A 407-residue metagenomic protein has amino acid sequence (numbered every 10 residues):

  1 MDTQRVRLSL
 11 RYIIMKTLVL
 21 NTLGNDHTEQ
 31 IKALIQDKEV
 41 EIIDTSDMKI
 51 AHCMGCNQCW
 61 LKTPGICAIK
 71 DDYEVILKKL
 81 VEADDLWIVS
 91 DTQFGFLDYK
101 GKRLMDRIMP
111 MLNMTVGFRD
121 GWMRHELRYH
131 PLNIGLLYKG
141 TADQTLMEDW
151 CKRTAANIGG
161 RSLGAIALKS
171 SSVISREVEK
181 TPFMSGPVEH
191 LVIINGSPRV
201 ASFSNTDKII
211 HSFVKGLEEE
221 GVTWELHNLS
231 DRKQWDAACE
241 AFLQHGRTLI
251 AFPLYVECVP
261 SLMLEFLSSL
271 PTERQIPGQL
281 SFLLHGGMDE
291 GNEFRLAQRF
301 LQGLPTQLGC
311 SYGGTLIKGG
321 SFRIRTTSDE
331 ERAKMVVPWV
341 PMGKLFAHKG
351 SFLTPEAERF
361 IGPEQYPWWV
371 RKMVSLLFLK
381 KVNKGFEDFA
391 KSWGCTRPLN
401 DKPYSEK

Functional and structural regions predicted by a protein language model:
R7-N113, A155-I276, Q307, F352-K407: N-terminal beta1-alpha1-beta2 submodule of the flavodoxin-like/Rossmannoid cofactor-binding fold
A68, D72, D143-L146, N205 (+3 more regions): Soluble or luminal CAZymes and related metallo-dependent hydrolases
G101, M105, E148, I210 (+4 more regions): Amphipathic alpha-helical segments in well-structured domains
G101-I108, C151, P338-F346: Short amphipathic C-terminal alpha-helix that caps PH/PH-like domains
M114-G159, Q279-A333: Short, glycine-/small-residue-rich phosphate/pyrophosphate-handling segment
E148, S171-P182, V336-G343: Short, amphipathic alpha-helical "lid/cap" segments that border enzyme active or binding sites
T315-L376: A conserved mid-domain beta-alpha-beta active-site/ligand-binding segment of alpha/beta enzyme cores
